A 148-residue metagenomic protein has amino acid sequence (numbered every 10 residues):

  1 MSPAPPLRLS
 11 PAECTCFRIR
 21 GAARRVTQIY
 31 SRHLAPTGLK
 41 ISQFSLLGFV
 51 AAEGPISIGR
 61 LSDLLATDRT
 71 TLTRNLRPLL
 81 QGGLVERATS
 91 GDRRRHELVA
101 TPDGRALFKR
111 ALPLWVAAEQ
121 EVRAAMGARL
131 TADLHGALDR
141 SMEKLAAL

Functional and structural regions predicted by a protein language model:
M1-P11, A128-L148: C-terminal regulatory/oligomerization modules of transcriptional regulators
P3-C14, P102, E121-V122: Short coil/turn segments at secondary-structure junctions
L7-E13, F17-R20, R24-T71, G82 (+1 more regions): N-terminal helix-turn-helix DNA-binding core of bacterial DNA-binding proteins
T27, P55, R77-D139: Charged, amphipathic alpha-helical coiled-coil/dimerization segments
A35, V116, E143-A146: A general structural signal for alpha-helical elements within enzymatic catalytic domains
